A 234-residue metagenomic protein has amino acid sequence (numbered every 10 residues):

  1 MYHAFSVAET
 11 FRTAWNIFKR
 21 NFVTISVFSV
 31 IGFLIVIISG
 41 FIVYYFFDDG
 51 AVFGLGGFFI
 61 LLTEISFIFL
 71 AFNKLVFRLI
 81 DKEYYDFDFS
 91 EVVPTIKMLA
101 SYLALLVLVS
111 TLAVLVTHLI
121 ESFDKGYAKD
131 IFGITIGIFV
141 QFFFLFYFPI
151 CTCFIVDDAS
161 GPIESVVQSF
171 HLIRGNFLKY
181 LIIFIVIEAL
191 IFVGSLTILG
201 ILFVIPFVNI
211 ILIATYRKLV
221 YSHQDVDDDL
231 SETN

Functional and structural regions predicted by a protein language model:
M1-R20, I65-S122, L145-L178, I210-N234: Membrane-interface segments at transmembrane-helix boundaries
V27-F69, S101-K125, D130-F146, Y180-N209: Hydrophobic alpha-helical transmembrane segments in multi-pass membrane proteins
